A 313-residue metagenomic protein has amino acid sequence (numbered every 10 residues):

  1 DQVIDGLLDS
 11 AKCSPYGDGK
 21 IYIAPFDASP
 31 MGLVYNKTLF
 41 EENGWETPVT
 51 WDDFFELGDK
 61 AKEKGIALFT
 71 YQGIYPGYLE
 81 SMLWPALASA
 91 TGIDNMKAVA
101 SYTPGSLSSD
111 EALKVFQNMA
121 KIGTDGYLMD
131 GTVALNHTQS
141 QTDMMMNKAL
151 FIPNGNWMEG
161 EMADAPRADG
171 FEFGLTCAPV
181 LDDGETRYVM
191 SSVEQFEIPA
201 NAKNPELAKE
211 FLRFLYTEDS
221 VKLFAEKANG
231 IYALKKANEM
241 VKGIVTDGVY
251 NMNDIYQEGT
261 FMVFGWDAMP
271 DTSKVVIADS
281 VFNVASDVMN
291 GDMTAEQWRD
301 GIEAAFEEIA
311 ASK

Functional and structural regions predicted by a protein language model:
D1-G6, A90-K114, D164-A168, C177-Y188 (+2 more regions): Short, solvent-exposed loop/beta-turn-alpha elements that line the ligand-binding surface or hinge of extracytoplasmic
D1-G6, T38-V49, D143, N147-F151 (+1 more regions): Extracytoplasmic "Venus flytrap"/periplasmic binding protein-like
D1-M31, F55, M82, G174-T176: Hinge/lid segment of periplasmic solute-binding proteins
G19-K20, E42-N43, D125, D164-I231 (+1 more regions): Extracytoplasmic/periplasmic substrate-recognition and gating elements
W51-F55, T132-M145: Short helix-initiation/N-cap motifs at beta->coil->alpha
K60, S101-T132: Glycine-centered hinge/linker elements that transmit conformational signals in sensory and ligand-binding systems
G65-L68, M146-N154: Alpha-to-beta junction loops
V189, A233-N238, Y250-A310: C-terminal capping/gating helix-and-loop segments adjacent to ligand/active sites or protein-protein/ligand interfaces
